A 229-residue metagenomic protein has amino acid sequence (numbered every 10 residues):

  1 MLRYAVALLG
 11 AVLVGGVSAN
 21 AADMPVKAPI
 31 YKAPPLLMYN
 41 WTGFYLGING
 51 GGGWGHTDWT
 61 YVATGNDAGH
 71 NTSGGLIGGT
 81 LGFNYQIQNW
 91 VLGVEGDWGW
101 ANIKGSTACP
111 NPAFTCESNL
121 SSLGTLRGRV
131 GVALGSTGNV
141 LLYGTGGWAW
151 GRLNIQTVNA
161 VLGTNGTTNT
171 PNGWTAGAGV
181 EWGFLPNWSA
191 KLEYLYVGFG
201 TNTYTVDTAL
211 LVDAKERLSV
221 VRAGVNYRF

Functional and structural regions predicted by a protein language model:
L2-F229: Gram-negative outer-membrane beta-barrel domains
